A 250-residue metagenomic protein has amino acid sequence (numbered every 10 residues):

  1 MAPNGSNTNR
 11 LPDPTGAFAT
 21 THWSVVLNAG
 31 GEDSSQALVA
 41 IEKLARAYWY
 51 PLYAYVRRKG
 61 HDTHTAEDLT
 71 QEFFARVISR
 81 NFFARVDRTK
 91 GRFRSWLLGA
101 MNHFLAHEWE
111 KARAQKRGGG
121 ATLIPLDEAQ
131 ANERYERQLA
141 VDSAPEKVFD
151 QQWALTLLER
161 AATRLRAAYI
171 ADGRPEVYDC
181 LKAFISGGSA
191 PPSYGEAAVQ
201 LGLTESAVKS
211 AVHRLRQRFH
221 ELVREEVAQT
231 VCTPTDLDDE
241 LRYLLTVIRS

Functional and structural regions predicted by a protein language model:
M1-S250: Intrinsic, short, N-terminal disordered tails of RNA polymerase sigma-factor systems
